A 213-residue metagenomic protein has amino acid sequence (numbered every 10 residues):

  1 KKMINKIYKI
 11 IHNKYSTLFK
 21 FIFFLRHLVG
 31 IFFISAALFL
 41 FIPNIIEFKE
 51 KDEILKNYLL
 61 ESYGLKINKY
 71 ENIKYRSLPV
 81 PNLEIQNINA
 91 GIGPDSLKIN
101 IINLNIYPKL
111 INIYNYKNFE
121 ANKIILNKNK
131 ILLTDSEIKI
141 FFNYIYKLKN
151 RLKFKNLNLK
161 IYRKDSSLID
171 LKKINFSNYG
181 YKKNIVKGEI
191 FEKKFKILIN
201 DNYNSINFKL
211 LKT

Functional and structural regions predicted by a protein language model:
K1-K2, N207: Non-catalytic N-terminal targeting/anchoring module and adjacent flexible stem/linker that precedes the structured
K2-Y63: N-terminal type II signal-anchor transmembrane helix that functions as the membrane-insertion/stop-transfer segment
N44-E53, K69-I169, K183-L198, K209: Flexible beta-edge/linker motif
F176-N178: Short, flexible N-terminal segments of the mature chain
N202-N204: A conserved switch/coupling segment of P-loop NTPase cores
N207-T213: Short, intrinsically disordered, charge-balanced linker/junction segments flanking boundaries in proteins
